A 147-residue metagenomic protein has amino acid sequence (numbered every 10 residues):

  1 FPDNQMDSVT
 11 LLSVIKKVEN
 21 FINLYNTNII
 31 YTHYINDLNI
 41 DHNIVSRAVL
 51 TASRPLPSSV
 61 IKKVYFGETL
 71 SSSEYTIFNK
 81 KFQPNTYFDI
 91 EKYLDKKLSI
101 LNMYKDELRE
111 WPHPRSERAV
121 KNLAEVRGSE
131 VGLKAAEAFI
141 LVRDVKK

Functional and structural regions predicted by a protein language model:
F1-V60, M103, L108, N122-A135 (+1 more regions): Active-site beta-strand->loop->alpha-helix modules in alpha/beta enzyme cores, enriched in Gly/His/Asp(Glu)
V60-K147: The feature marks non-catalytic terminal segments
